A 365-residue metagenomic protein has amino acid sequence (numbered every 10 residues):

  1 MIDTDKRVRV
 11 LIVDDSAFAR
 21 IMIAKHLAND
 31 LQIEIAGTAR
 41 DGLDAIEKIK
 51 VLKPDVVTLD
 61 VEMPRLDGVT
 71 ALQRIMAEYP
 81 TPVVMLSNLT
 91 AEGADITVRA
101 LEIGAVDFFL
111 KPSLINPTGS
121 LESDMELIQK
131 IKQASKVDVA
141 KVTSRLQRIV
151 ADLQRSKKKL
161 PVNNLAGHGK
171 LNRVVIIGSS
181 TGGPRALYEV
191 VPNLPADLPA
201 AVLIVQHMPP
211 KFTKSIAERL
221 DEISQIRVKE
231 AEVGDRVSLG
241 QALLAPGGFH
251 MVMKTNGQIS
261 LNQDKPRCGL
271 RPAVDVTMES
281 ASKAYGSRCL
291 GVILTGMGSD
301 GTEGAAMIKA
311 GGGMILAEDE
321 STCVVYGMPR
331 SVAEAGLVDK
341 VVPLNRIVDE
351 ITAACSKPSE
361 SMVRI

Functional and structural regions predicted by a protein language model:
M1-L11, A17-A28, Q32, T38 (+4 more regions): Conserved acid/base catalytic micro-environments in cytosolic active-site loops
